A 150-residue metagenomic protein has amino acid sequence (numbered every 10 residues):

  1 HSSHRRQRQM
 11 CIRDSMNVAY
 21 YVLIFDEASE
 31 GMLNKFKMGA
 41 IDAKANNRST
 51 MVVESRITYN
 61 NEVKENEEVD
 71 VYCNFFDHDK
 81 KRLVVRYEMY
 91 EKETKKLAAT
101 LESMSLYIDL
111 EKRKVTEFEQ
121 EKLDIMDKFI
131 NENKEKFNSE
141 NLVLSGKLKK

Functional and structural regions predicted by a protein language model:
H1-I12: Single conserved hydrophobic/aromatic residue that forms the stacking wall/gate of nucleotide- or nucleobase-binding
Q7, Y20, E102: Ca2+-coordinating acidic residues in Ca2+-binding motifs
R13-N17: Hydrophobic ligand-binding cavity/cleft-lining segments
A19-F25: Early exported N-terminus immediately downstream of N-terminal targeting peptides
A28: Helix-loop element at the rim of GNAT/NAT acetyltransferase active sites that forms part of the acceptor-substrate
M32-D77, K81-L83, A98-L101: Hydrophobic beta-strand-centered segment that forms part of the acyl-chain substrate-binding groove
K64-E68, F76-K150: HotDog/MaoC-like acyl-thioester-processing domains
